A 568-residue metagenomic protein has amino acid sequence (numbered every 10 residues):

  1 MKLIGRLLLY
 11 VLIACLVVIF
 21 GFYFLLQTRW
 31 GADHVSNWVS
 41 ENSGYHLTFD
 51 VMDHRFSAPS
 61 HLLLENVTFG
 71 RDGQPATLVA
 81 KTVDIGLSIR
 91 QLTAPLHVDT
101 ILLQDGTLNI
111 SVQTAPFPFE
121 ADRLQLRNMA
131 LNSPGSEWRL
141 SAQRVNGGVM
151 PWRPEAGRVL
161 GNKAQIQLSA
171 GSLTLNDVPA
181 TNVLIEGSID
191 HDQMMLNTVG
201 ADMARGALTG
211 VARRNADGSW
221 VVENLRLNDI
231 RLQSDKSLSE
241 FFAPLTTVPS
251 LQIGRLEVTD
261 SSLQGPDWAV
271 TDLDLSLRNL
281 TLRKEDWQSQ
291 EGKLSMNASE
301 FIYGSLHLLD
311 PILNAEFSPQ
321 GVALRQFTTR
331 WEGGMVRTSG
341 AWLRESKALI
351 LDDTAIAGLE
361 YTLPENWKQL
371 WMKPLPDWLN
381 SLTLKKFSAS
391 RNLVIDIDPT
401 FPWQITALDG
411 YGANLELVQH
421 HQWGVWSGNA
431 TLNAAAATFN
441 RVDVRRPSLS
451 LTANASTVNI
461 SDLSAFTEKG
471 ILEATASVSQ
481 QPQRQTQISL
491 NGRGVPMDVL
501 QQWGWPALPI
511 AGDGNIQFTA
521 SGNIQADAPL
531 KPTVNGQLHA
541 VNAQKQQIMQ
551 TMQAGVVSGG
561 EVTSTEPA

Functional and structural regions predicted by a protein language model:
M1-C15: N-terminal Sec-pathway targeting helices
I19-V112, W152, L173-A180, L208 (+4 more regions): Terminal hydrophobic membrane-targeting helix
A58, D190, A204, A216 (+5 more regions): Structural motif
V67, G106, M129, V199 (+3 more regions): Hydrophobic adenine-recognition pocket in adenosine-nucleotide-binding enzymes
D84, L184, T209, D274 (+5 more regions): Membrane-embedded beta-strand positions in outer-membrane beta-barrel channels/transporters
L92, H97, G106-S111, F119-L173 (+7 more regions): Membrane-proximal interfacial segments on either side of biological membranes
P179-L184, Q193-G200, G206-T209, S239-A243 (+8 more regions): A cross-kingdom feature marking solvent-exposed beta-strand/loop segments within repeated, beta-rich binding/scaffold
